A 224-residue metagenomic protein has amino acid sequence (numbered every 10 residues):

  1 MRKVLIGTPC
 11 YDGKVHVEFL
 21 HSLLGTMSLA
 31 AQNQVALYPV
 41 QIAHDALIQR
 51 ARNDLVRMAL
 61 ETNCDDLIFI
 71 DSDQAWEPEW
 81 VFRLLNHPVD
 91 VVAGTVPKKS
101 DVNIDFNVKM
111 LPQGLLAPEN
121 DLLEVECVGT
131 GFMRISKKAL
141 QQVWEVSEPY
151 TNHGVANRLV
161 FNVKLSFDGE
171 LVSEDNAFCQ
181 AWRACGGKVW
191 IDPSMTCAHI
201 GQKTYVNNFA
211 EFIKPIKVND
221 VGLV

Functional and structural regions predicted by a protein language model:
M1, L5, E148-V224: C-terminal catalytic/acceptor-binding lobe
M1-A46, R50: N-proximal low-complexity "stem/linker" segments adjacent to membrane-targeting elements
G7-P9, T26-A30, D45, D73 (+3 more regions): Polar low-complexity intrinsically disordered regions
Q49, N53, P78, N176: Glycine-rich phosphate-binding loop at the start of an alpha helix
N53-D66: Active-site nucleotide-sugar/metal-binding loop of Leloir-type enzymes
V56, E77-N162: Conserved catalytic core of nucleotide-sugar-dependent glycosyltransferases
C64-A75: Short beta-strand-to-loop acidic/aromatic patch adjacent to the donor-nucleotide binding site
D66, D90-V91, V189: Short, Asp-centered acidic motifs that coordinate Mg2+ and/or phosphate in catalytic or ligand-binding sites
